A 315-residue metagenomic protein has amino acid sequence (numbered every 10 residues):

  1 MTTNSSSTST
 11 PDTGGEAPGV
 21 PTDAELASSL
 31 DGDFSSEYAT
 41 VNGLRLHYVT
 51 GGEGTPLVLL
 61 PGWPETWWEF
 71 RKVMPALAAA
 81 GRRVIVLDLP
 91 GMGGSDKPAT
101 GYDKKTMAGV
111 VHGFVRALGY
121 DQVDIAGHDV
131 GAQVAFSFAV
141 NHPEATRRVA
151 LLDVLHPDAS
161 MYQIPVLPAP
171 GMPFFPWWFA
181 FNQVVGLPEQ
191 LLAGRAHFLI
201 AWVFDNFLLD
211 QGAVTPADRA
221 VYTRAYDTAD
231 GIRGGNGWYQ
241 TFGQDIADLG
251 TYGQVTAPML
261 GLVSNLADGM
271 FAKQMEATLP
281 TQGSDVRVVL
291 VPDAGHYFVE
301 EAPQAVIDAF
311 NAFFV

Functional and structural regions predicted by a protein language model:
S5-T13: Ser/Thr-rich, Pro/Gly/Ala-heavy low-complexity intrinsically disordered linkers and tails of secreted extracellular
D12-V49, A80, I85, M92-A126 (+3 more regions): Flexible "cap/lid" subdomain of the alpha/beta-hydrolase fold that forms the substrate-access gate
L44, V49-G94: Conserved HGGG/HGGXW glycine-rich cap/lid loop of the alpha/beta-hydrolase fold
P61-P64, Y226, E301: Conserved residues at beta->alpha junctions
W68-R71, R233, D308: Alpha-helical elements of the RecA-like P-loop NTPase motor core of helicases
V73, F138, A309-F313: Hydrophobic residues on the short alpha-helix immediately C-terminal to a glycine-rich phosphate/catalytic loop
A294-P303, I307: Catalytic histidine-centered segment of alpha/beta-hydrolase-like enzymes
